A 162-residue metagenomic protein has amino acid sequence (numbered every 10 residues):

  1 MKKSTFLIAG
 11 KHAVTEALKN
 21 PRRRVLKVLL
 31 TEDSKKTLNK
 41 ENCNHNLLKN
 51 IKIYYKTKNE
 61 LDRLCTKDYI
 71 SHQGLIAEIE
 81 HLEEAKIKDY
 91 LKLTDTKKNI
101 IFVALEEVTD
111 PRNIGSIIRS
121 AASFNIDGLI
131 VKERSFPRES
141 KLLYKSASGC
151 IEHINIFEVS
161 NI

Functional and structural regions predicted by a protein language model:
M1-D95: N-terminal positively charged helical leader segments and presequences
R23, K92-I162: RNA substrate-binding interface of SAM-dependent RNA methyltransferases
